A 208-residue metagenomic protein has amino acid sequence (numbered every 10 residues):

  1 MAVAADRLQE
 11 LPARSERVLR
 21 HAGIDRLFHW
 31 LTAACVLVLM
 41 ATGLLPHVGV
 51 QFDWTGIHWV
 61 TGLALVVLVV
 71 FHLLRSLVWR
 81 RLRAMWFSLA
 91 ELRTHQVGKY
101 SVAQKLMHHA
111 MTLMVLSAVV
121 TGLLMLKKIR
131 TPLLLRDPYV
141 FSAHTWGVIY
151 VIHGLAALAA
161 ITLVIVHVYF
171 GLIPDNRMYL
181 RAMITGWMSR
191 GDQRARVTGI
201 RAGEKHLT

Functional and structural regions predicted by a protein language model:
M1-T208: Membrane-embedded alpha-helical bundles that constitute the cytochrome b-like, heme-associated redox core of multi-pass
